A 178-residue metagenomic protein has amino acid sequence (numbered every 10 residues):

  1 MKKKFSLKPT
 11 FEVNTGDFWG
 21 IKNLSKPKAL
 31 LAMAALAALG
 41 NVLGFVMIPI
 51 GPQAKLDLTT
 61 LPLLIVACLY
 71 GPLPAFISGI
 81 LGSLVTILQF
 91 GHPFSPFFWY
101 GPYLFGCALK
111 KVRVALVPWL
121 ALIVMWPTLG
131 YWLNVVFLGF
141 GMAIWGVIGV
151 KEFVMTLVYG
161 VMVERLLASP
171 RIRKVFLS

Functional and structural regions predicted by a protein language model:
K2-V66, L73-P74, I172-K174: Hydrophobic transmembrane alpha-helices
A37-N41, S83, P102-Y103, W126-P127: Residue-level recognition of pore/gate-forming positions within transmembrane alpha-helices of multi-pass
I48-A54, F90-G101, K111-S178: Membrane-embedded alpha-helical hairpins and interfacial helices in multi-pass inner-membrane proteins
T59-L63, F98-G106, Y159: Hydrophobic core segments of transmembrane alpha-helices in multi-pass, intramembrane catalytic enzymes
V66-P72, G82-F90: Interfacial segments of multi-pass membrane proteins
A67-S78, K110-P118: Membrane-helix interface "capping/anchor" motifs
I80-V85, Y100-F105, R165-L166: Hydrophobic transmembrane alpha-helices of multi-pass, membrane-embedded glycosylation machinery
